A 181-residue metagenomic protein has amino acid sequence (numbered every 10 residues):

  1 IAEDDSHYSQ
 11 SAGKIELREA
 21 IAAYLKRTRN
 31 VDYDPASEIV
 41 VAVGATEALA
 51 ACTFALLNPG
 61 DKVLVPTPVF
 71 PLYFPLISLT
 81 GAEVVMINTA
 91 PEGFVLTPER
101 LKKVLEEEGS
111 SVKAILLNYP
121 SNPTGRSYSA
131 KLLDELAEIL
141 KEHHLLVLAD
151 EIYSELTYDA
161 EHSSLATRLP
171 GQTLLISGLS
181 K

Functional and structural regions predicted by a protein language model:
I1-G44, A51: N-terminal small-domain helix-loop-helix segment of the aminotransferase-like
Y33-I39, P59-K62, G171-Q172: Short acidic capping loops at alpha-helix termini that bridge into adjacent secondary structure
A55-I77: Conserved PLP-anchoring active-site segment centered on the Schiff-base-forming lysine
D61, A82, E142-L145, P170-G171: A short helix->loop->beta-strand "cap" motif at the edges of active sites that frequently abuts
V65, M86, V147-A149, L175-S177: Hydrophobic residues in well-ordered beta-strands that form the structural core
S78-V84: A short helix-loop-beta submotif of the ANL/AMP-binding
T89-D159: Active-site phosphate-binding strand-loop segment of PLP-dependent enzymes
H143, E161-K181: Conserved active-site segment immediately N-terminal to the catalytic lysine that forms the internal aldimine
